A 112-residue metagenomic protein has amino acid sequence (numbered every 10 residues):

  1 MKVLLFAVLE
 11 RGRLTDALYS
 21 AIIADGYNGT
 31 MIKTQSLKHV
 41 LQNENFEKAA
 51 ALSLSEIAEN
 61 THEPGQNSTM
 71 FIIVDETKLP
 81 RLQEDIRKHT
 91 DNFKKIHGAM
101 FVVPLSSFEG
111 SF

Functional and structural regions predicted by a protein language model:
M1-F112: Positively charged, small/polar-rich N-terminal and surface patches that mediate targeting and assembly and bind
